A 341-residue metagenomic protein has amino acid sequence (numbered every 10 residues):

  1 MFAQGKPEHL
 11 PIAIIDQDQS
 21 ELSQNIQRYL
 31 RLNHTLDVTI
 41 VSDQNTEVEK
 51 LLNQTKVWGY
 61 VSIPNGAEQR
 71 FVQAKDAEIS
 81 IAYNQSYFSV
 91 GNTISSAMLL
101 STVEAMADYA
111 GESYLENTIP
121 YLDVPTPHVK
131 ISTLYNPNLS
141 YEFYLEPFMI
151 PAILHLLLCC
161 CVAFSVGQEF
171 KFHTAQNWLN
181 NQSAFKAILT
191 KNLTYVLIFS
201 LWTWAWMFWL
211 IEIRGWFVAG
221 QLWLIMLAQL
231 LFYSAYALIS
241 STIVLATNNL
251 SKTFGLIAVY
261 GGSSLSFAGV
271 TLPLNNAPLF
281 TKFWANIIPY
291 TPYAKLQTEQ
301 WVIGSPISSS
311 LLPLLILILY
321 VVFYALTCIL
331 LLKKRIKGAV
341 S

Functional and structural regions predicted by a protein language model:
M1-Q24, N84-S86, V103, A107-W202 (+3 more regions): Transmembrane helix-boundary elements of multi-pass transport/secretion proteins, especially ABC-type permease modules
Q4-P7, V72-K75, N276: Short, flexible turn/loop "capping" segments at secondary-structure junctions
Q19, A205, W209, F217-S341: Membrane-spanning alpha-helical segments of multipass transporters and channels
E21, N25, Y29, E47 (+3 more regions): Extracytoplasmic/secreted proteins, especially bacterial periplasmic and envelope-associated proteins
I26-H34, Y109-A110: Short alpha-helix C-terminal cap/hinge motif
H34-A107: Extracytoplasmic loops/domains of multi-pass membrane proteins
I188-L189, E212-I213, V218: Hydrophobic transmembrane alpha-helices and their membrane-interface caps in long multi-pass transport proteins
